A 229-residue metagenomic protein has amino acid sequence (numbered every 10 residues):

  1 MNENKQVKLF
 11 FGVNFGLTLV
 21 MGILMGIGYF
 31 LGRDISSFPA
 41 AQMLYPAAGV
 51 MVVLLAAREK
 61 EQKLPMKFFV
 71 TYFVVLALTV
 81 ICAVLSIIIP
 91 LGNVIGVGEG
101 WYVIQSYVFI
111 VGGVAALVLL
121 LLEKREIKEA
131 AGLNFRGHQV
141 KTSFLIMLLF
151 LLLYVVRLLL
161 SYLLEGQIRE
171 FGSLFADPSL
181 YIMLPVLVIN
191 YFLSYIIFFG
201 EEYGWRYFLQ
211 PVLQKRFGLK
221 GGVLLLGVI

Functional and structural regions predicted by a protein language model:
E3-V7, Q139-V140, G218-L224: Membrane-helix interface segments
Q6-F198: Specific transmembrane helices
F199-V228: Membrane-interface helix/loop boundary segments of multi-pass membrane proteins
